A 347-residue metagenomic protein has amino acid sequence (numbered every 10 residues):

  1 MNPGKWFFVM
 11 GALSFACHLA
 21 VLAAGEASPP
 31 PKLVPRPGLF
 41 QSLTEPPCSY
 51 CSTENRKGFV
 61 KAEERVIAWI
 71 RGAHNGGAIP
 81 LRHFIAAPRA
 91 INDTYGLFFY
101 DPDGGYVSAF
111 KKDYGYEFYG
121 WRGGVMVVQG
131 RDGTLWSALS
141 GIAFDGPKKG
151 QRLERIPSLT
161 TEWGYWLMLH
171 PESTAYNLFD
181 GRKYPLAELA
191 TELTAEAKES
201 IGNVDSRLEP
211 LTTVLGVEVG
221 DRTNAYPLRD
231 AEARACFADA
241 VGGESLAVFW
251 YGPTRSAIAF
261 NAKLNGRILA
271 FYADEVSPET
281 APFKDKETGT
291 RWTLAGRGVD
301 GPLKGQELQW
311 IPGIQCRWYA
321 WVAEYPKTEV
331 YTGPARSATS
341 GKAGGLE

Functional and structural regions predicted by a protein language model:
M1-V9: Bacterial N-terminal signal peptides that target proteins for export
V9-H18: Bacterial N-terminal signal peptides
L19-A23: Sec/Tat signal peptide C-region and signal peptidase I cleavage site
A24-E347: Mid-to-C-terminal functional-domain signal that highlights helix-capping/loop sites within ligand-binding modules
